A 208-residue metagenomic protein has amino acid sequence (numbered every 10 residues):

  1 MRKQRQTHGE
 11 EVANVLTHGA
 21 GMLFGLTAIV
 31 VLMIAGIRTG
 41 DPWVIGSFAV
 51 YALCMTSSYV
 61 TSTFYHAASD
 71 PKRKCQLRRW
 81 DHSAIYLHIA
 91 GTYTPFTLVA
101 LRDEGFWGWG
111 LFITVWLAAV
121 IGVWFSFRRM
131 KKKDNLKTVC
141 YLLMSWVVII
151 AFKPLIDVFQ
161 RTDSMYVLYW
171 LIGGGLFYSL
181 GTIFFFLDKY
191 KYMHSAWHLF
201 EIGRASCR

Functional and structural regions predicted by a protein language model:
M1-R208: Multi-pass alpha-helical transmembrane bundles in non-GPCR membrane proteins that perform intramembrane catalysis
